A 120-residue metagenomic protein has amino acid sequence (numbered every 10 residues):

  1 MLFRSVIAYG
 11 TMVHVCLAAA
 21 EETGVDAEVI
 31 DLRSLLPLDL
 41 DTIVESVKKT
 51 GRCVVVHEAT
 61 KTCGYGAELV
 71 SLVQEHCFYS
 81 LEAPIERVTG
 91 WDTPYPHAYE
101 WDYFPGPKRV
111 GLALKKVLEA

Functional and structural regions predicted by a protein language model:
F3-A120: Thiamine diphosphate
